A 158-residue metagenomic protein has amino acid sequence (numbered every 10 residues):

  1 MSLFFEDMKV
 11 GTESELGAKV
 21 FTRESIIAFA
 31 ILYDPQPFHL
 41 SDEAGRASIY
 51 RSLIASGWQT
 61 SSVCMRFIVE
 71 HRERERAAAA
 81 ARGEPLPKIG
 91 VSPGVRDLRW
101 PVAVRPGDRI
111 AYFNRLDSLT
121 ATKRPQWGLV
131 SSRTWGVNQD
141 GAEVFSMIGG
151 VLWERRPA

Functional and structural regions predicted by a protein language model:
M1-E15, W100-A158: HotDog/MaoC-like acyl-thioester-processing domains
M1-P93, P157-A158: Hot-dog-fold acyl-thioester-processing enzymes
V63-R66, A77-E84, V91-R105, I110-A121: Catalytic-pocket segment enriched in acidic/His residues
